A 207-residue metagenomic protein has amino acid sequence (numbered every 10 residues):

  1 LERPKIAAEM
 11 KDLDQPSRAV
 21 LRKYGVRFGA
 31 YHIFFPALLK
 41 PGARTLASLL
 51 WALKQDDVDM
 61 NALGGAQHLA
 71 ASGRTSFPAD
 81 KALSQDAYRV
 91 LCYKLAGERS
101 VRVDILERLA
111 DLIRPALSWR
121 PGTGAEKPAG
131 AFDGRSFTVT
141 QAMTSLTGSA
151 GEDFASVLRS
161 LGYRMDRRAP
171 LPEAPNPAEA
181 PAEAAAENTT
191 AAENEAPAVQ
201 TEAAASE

Functional and structural regions predicted by a protein language model:
L1-G151, S156-V157, L161-P172, N176-E183: Acidic, serine/threonine- and proline-rich low-complexity intrinsically disordered segments
N176-E207: Long, low-complexity intrinsically disordered regions
